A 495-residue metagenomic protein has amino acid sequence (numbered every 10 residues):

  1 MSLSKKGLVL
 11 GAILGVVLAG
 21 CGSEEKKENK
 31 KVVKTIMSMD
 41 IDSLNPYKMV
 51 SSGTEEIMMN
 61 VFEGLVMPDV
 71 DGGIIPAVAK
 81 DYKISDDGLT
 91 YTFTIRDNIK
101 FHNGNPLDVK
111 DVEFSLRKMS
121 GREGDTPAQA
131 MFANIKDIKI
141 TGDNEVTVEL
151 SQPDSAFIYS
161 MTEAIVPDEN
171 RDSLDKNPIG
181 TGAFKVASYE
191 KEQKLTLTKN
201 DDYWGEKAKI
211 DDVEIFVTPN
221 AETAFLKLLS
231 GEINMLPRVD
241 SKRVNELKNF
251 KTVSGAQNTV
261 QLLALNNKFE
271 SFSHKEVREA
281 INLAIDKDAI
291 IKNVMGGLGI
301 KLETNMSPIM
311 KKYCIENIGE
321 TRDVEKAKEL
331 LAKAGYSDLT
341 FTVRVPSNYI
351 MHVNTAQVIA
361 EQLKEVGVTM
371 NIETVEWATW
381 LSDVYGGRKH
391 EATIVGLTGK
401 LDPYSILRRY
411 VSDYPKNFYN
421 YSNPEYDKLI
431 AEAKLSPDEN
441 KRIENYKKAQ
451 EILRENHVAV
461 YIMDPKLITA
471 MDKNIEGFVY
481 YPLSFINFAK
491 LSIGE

Functional and structural regions predicted by a protein language model:
I36-I84, R117, I179: N-terminal lobe/hinge region of extracytoplasmic solute-binding protein
K83, D87, A128-E169: Surface-exposed binding/hinge segments that line and control ligand-binding clefts or catalytic entry sites
D108-S115, D143-T147, G182-A183, I210-D212 (+3 more regions): Alpha-helical secondary-structure segments
A156-A208, D212, N220-T223, E325 (+1 more regions): Gly/Pro-rich hinge or "lid" segments in bacterial periplasmic/extracellular proteins
D201-N245, T369: Ligand-site clamp/hinge motif
G296, I300-K333, I350-H352: Structural transition elements
N371-W380, R408-K473, E495: Extracytoplasmic/peripheral linker and loop segments enriched in polar/acidic and small residues with frequent Thr/Pro
T469-E495: Long beta-strand-rich cores associated with HINT superfamily self-processing modules
